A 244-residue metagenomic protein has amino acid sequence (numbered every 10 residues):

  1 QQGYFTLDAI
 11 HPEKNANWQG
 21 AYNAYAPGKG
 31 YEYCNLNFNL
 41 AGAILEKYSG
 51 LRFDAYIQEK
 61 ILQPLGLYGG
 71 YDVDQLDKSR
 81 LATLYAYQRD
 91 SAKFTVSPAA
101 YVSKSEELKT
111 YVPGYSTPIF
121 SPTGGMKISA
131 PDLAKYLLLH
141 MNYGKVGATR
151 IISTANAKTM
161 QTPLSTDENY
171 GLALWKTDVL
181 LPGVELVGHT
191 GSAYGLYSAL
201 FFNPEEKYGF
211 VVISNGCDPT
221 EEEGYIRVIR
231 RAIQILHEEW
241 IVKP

Functional and structural regions predicted by a protein language model:
Q1-S192: Short, surface-exposed loop or secondary-structure junction motifs that flank catalytic or metal-binding residues
I10, P131-D132, S198, F202 (+1 more regions): Residue-level recognition of conserved structural "scaffold" positions that shape functional pockets and channels
M160-T162, A199, H237-I241: A short, hydrophobic secondary-structure junction motif
G183, G209, P219-E221: Intrinsically disordered, low-complexity acidic/polar segments
Y197-F202, E206-G216: Short, well-ordered beta-strand elements
G216-P244: Short, gly/Ser/Thr-rich active-site loops of penicillin-recognizing serine hydrolases
